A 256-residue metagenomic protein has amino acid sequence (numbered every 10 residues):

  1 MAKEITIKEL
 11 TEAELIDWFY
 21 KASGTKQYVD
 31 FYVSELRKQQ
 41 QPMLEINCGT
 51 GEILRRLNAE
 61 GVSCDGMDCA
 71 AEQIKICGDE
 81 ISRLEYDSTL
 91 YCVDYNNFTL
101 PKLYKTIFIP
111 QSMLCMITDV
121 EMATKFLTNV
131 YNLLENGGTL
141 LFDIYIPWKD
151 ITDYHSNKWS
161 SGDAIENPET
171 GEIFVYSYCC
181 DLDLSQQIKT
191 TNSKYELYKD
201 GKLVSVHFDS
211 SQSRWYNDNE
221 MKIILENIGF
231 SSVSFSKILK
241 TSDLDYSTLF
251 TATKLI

Functional and structural regions predicted by a protein language model:
M1-Q41, E52: Conserved class I S-adenosyl-L-methionine
N47-G49: Class I SAM-dependent methyltransferase "Motif I" SAM/SAH-binding loop
L54-N97: Class I SAM-dependent methyltransferase SAM/SAH-binding core
T99-I107: A short acidic, Gly/Pro-enriched loop at the edge of an enzyme's catalytic core that lines a small-molecule cofactor
P110-S112: Residues lining the SAM
T124-N136: A short glycine-rich, Lys/Arg-flanked "PGG" loop and its adjoining helix->strand segment in the class I
F142-N219: SAM-dependent methyltransferase
Q212-I256: C-terminal lobe and adjacent flexible extensions of AdoMet/dcAdoMet transferase-like proteins
